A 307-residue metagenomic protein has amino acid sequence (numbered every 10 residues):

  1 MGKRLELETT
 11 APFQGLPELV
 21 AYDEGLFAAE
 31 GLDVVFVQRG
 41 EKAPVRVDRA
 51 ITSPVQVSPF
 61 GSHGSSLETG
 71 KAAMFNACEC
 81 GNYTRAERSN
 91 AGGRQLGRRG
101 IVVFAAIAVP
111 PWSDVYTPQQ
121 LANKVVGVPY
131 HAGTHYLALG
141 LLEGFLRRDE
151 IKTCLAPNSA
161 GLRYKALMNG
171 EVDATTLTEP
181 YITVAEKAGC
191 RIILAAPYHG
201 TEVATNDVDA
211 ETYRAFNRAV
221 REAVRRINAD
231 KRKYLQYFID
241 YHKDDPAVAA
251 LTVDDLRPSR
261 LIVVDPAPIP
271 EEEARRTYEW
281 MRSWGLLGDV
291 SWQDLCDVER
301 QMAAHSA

Functional and structural regions predicted by a protein language model:
M1-G2, A307: Basic/polar N-terminal segments that are highly enriched at the extreme N-terminus, encompassing both cleavable
G2-L146, A195: Short, glycine-/small- and polar/acidic-enriched structural segments that line small-molecule recognition paths
F36, T153-L155: A structural preference for short, hydrophobic beta-strand core positions in alpha/beta folds
S58, N76-A77, N158, T176-T178: Short beta-strand and adjacent tight-turn residues that come in two discontinuous sequence segments and form the edges
S159-H242: Pocket-lining segment of extracytoplasmic ligand-binding domains
A210-L287: Secondary-structure end/capping motifs
M281-A307: Conserved C-terminal helix/tail region of periplasmic/extracytoplasmic solute-binding proteins
